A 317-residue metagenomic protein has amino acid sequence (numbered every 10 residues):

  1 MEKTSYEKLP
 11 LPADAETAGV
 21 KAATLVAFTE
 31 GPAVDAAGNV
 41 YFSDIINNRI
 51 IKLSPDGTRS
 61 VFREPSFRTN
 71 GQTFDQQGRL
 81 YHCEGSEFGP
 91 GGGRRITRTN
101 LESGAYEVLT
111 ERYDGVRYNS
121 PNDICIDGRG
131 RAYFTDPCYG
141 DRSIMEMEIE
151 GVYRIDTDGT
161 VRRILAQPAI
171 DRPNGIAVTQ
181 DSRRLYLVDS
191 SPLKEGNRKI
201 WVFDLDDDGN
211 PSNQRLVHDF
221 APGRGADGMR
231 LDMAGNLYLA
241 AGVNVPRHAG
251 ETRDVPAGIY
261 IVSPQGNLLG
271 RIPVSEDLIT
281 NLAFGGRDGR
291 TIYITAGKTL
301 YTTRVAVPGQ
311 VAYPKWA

Functional and structural regions predicted by a protein language model:
M1-A317: Sequence-structural signature of mature extracellular/luminal beta-sheet repeat domains, prominently beta-propellers
